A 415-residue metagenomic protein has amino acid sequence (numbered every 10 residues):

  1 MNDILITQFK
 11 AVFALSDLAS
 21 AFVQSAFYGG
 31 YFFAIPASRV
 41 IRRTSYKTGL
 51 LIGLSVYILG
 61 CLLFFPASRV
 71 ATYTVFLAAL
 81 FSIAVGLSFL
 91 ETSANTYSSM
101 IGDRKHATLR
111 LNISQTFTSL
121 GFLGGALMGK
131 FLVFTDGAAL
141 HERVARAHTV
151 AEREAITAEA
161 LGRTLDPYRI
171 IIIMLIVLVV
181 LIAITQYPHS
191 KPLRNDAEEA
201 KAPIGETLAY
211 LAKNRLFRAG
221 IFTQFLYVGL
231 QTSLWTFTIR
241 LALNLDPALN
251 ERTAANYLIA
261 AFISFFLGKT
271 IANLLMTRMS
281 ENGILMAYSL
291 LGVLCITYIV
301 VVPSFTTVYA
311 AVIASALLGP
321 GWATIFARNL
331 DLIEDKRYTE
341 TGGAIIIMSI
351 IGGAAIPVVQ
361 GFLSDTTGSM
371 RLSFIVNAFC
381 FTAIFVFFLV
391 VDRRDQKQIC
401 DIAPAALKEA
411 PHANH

Functional and structural regions predicted by a protein language model:
N2-I4, G125-F134, Y210-I259: Extracytoplasmic gate region of multi-pass secondary transporters
A21-I41, I259-I271: Central cavity-lining transmembrane alpha-helices of secondary-active solute carriers, predominantly the Major
S55-V70, L290-P303: C-terminal ends and interior cores of transmembrane alpha-helices in multi-pass membrane transporters/permeases
Y73-L90, T306-G321: Hydrophobic core of transmembrane alpha-helices in multi-pass small-molecule transporters, especially MFS/SLC-type
F89-D103, P320-D335: Intracellular juxtamembrane helix-capping segments at the cytosolic ends of symmetry-related transmembrane helices
R110-Y187: Helix-loop-helix hairpin linking two adjacent transmembrane segments in secondary transporters
F122, I333-S369: A late C-terminal transmembrane helix in Major Facilitator Superfamily
M279-I325: C-terminal transmembrane helical hairpin of 12-TM major facilitator-type secondary transporters
